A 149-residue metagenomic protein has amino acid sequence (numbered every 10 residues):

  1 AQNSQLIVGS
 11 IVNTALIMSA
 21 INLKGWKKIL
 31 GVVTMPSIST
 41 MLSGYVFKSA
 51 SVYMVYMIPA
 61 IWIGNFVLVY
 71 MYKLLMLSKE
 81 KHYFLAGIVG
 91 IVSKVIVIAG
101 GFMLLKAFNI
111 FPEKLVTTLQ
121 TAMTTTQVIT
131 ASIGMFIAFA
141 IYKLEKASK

Functional and structural regions predicted by a protein language model:
A1-L30: Hydrophobic transmembrane alpha-helices
Q2-N3, V46-M57, Y70, L74-K149: Membrane-embedded alpha-helical hairpins and interfacial helices in multi-pass inner-membrane proteins
N13-I17, W62-V69, A131, M135: Alpha-helical transmembrane segments of multi-pass membrane proteins
L23-G25, T40-S43: Interfacial segments of multi-pass membrane proteins
K24-K28, V67-V69, N109: Low-complexity, flexible helical/coil segments
K28-T40, Y83-K94: Central hydrophobic cores of alpha-helical transmembrane segments in multi-pass integral membrane proteins
T40, Y53-N65: Alpha-helical transmembrane-segment detector that highlights a single hydrophobic TM helix and its immediate
